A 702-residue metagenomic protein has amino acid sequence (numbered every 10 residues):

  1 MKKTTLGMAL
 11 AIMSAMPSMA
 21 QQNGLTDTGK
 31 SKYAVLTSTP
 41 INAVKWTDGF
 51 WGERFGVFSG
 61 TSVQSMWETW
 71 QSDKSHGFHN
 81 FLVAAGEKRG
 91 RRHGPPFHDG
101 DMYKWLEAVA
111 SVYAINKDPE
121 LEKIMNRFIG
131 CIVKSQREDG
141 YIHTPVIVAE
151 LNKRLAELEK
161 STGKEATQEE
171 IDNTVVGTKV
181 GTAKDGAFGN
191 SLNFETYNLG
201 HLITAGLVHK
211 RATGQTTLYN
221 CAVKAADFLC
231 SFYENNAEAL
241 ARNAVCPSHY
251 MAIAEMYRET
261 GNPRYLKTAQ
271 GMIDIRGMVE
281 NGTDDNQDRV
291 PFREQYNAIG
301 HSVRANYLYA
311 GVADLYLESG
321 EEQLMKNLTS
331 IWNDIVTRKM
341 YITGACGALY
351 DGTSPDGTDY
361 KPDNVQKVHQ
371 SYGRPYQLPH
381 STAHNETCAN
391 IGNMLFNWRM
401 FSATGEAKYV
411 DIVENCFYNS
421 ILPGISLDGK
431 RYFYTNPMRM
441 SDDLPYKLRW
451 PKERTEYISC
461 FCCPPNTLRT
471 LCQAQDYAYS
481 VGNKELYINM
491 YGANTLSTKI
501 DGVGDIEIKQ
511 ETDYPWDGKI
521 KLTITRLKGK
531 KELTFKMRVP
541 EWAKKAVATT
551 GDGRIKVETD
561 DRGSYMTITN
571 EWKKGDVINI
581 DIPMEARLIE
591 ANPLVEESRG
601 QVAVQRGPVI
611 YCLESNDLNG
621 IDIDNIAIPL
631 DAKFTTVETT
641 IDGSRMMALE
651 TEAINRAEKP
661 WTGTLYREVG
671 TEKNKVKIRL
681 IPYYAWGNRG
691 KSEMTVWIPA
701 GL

Functional and structural regions predicted by a protein language model:
M1-N23: Bacterial Sec-dependent N-terminal signal peptides
Q21-D101, N126-G177: Low-complexity, Ser/Thr/Pro/Gly-enriched N-terminal "stalk/linker" regions
N23, A34, A85-M102, D118 (+9 more regions): Solvent-exposed loop and edge beta-strand segments that line ligand/cofactor-binding and catalytic clefts
N23, L328, D411-R526, D561 (+2 more regions): C-terminal beta-rich recognition modules with glycine/proline-rich loops and embedded aromatic residues
G49-E53, V57, K104-P119, G200-Q215 (+7 more regions): Well-ordered alpha-helical scaffold segments within catalytic/enzyme domains
R54-R89, I124-Y141, N220-A237, T268-N286 (+2 more regions): Long, well-ordered core segments of solenoidal/helical folds
I171-E259: A conserved hydrophobic secondary-structure block that centers on an alpha-helix together with its immediately flanking
A543-T569, L588-L594: Solvent-exposed beta-strand/loop surfaces of large extracellular or lumenal domains
